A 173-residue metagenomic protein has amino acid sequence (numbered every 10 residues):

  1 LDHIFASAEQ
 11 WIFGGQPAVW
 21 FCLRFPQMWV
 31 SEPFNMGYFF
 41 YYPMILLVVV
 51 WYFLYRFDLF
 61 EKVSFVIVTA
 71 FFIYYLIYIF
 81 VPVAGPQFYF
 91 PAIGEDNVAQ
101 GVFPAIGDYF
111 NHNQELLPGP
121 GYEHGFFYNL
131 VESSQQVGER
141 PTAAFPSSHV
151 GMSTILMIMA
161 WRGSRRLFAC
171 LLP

Functional and structural regions predicted by a protein language model:
L1-L46: N-terminal transmembrane-helix/juxtamembrane module of multi-pass inner/ER membrane proteins
S31-P33, F71-F72, G138-R140: Short hydrophobic "helix-edge" motifs at membrane interfaces and signal-peptide entry regions
G37-V49, F72, S147-L156: Hydrophobic alpha-helical transmembrane segments
Y38, I67, F71, L171-L172: Hydrophobic alpha-helical transmembrane segments of polytopic
L46-V81, Q87-P104: Interfacial segments of alpha-helical transmembrane regions
R56-F60, S164-L171: Membrane-helix interface segments
F80-G163: Membrane-interfacial catalytic/cofactor-binding modules of polytopic membrane enzymes
